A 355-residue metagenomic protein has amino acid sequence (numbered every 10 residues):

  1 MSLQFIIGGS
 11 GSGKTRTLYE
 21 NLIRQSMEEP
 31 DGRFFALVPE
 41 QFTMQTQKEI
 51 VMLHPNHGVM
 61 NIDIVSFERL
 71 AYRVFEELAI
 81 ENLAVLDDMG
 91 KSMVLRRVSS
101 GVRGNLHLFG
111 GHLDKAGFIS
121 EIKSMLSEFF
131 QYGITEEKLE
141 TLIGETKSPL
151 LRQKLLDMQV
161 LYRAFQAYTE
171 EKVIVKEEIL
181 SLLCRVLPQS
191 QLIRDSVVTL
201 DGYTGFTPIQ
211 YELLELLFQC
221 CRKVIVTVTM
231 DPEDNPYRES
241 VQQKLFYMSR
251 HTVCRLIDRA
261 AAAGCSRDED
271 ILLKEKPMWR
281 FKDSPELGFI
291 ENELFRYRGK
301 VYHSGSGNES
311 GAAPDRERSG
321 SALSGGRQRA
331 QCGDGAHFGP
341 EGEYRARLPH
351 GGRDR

Functional and structural regions predicted by a protein language model:
M1-Q4, S10-M27, G32, E40 (+2 more regions): Helicase P-loop NTPase motor core
M1-Y19, I23-P30, L86-R96, S100 (+6 more regions): ASCE RecA-like P-loop NTPase motor cores that couple ATP hydrolysis to mechanical translocation on nucleic acids
S2-I6, G101-G202, I209, L213 (+2 more regions): Accessory N-terminal region flanking or inserted into the helicase ATPase core in nucleic-acid motor proteins
D31-E140, P149: Conserved P-loop NTPase-based nucleic-acid remodeling module centered on helicase motor cores
A36-V38, I64, T199, K223-V228 (+1 more regions): Structural recognition of the conserved hydrophobic beta-strand(s) that form the central parallel beta-sheet of P-loop
V38-Q41, E68, V228-P232, K244 (+2 more regions): A short beta-strand-to-loop transition that corresponds to the Sensor-1 phosphate-sensing loop of AAA+ P-loop ATPases
Q45-I50, V74-E76, P208-E215, N235-Q243 (+4 more regions): A short acidic (Asp/Glu
D88-L108, V253-E269, L273, V301-S304: Extended, charge-rich low-complexity interaction segments
